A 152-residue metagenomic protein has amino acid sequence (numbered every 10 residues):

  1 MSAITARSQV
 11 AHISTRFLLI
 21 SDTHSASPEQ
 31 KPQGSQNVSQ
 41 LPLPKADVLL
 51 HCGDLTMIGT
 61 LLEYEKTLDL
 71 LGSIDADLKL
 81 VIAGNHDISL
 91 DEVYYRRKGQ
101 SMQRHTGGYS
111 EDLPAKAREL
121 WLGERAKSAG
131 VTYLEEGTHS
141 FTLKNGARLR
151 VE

Functional and structural regions predicted by a protein language model:
M1-L78, D87-S89: N-terminal active-site segment of His-dependent metallophosphoesterases
R7-F17, H139-V151: Beta-strand-turn-beta hairpins that frame and shape the catalytic cleft of phosphate-ester-processing enzymes
R16, G59-L61, S110-L113, S128-G130 (+1 more regions): A short linear-motif detector with a strong N-terminal bias
A26, L61, R96, H139-S140: A generic structural micro-environment signature that highlights single residues at secondary-structure boundaries
S39-G53, E124-F141, L149-E152: Extended, compositionally biased low-complexity polar/Lys-Gly-rich tracts and adjacent boundary/linker regions are
D69, S73-H139: Active-site neighborhood of divalent metal-dependent phosphoester bond hydrolases
